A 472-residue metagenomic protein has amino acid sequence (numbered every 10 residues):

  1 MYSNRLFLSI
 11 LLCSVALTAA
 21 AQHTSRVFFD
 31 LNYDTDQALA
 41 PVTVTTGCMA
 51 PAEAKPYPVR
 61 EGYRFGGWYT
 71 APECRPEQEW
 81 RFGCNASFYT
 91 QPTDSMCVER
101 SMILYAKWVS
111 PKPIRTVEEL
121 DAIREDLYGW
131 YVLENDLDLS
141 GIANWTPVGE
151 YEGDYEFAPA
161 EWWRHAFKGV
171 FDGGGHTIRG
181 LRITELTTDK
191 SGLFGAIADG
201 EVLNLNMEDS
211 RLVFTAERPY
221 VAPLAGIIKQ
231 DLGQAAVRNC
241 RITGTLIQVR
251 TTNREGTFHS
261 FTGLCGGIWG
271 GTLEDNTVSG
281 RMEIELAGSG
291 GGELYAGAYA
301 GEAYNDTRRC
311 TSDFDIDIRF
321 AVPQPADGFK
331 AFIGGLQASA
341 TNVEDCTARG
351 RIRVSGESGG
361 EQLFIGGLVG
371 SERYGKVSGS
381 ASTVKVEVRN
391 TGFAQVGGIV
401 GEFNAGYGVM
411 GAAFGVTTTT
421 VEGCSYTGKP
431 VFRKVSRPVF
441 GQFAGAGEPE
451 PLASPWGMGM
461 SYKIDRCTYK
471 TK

Functional and structural regions predicted by a protein language model:
M1-L8: Bacterial N-terminal signal peptides that target proteins for export
C13-A20: Hydrophobic h-region of N-terminal signal peptides that target proteins for export in Gram-negative bacteria
H23-T35, M49, P58-V59, R64-G67 (+1 more regions): Surface-exposed repetitive/solenoidal architectures
L39-A52: Solvent-exposed, conformationally flexible loop/turn segments
